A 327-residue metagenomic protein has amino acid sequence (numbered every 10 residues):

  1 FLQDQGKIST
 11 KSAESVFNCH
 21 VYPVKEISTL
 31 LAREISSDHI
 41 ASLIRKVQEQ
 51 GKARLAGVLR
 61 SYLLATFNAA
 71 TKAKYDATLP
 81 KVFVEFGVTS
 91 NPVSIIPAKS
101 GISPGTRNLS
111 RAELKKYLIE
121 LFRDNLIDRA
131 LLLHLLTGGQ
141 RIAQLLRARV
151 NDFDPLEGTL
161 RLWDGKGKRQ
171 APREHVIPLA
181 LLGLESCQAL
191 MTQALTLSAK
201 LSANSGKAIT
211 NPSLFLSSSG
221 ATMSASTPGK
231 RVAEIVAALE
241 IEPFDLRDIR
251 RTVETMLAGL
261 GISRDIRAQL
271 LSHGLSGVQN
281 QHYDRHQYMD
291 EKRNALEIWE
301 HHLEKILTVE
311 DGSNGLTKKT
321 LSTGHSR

Functional and structural regions predicted by a protein language model:
F1-Q50: Basic/aromatic-enriched alpha-helical hairpins
V16-P23, K46, L55-V58, Y62-K72 (+4 more regions): Alpha-helical scaffold segments in carbohydrate-active enzymes
E49-Y62, K72, P80, V84-A148 (+2 more regions): Basic, Lys/Arg- and aromatic-enriched nucleic-acid-binding interface segment
F83-S90, S94-I95, R147-T196, S276: Conserved tyrosine-mediated DNA breakage-rejoining catalytic core shared by Y-recombinases
N108-K115, E157, A180-E242, V253 (+2 more regions): Active-site/catalytic core of tyrosine-dependent DNA strand-transfer enzymes
L126, L132, L136-Q144, T227 (+2 more regions): C-terminal catalytic core of tyrosine-transesterase DNA break-rejoin enzymes
N151-T159, E242-P243, I262-H282, K305-T320: Short, polar N-cap/turn motifs at the start of nucleic acid-interacting alpha helices
D164-Q170, L271-L307: Catalytic-site neighborhood detector that most strongly recognizes the C-terminal catalytic loop/helix of tyrosine
